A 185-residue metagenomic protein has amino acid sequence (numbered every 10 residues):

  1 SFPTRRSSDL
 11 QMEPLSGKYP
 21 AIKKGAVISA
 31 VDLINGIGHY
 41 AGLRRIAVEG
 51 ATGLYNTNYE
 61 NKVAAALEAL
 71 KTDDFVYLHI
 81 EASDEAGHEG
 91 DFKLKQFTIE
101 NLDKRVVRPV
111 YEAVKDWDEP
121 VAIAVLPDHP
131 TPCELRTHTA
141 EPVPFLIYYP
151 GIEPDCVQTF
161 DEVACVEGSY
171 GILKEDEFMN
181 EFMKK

Functional and structural regions predicted by a protein language model:
S1-S7: Short, small-residue-biased leader/transition segments that mark boundaries at the very start of proteins
M12-S16, A64, G87-K95, T131-P142: Short glycine/threonine-rich loop-to-helix capping motif typified by GTGT followed within a few residues by an Asp-Pro
K18-A69, I152-D155, E162-E167: Metal-dependent catalytic core segments for phosphate chemistry
K23-A30, F97-R108, Y148-Y149: Gly/Ser/Thr-rich active-site loops/lids in small-molecule metabolic enzymes that frequently grip phosphoryl groups
A41, V63-V110: Active-site His/acidic residue clusters
E49-G50, H79-A82, D91, D103 (+4 more regions): Active-site proximal loops enriched in glycine and acidic residues that flank catalytic Cys/His/Asp and coordinate
T98-E141: Metal-dependent active-site segment of extracytoplasmic phospho-/sulfohydrolases and closely related
Q158-K185: Structural signal for terminal/edge beta-strands and the immediately following C-terminal loop/tail that closes
